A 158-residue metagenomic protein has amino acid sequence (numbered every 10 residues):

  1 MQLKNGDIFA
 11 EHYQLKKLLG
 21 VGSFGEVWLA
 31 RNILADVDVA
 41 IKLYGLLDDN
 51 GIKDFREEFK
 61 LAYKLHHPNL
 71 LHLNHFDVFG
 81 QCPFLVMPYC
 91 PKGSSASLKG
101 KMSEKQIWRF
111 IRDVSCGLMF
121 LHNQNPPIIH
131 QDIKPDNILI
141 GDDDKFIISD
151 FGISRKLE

Functional and structural regions predicted by a protein language model:
E26: Conserved N-lobe ATP-binding subsite of Hanks-type protein kinase domains, especially the beta3 VAIK lysine
R31-D38: Conserved N-lobe loop of protein kinases adjacent to the ATP-binding glycine-rich P-loop
G45, D49-K64: AlphaC helix of the eukaryotic protein kinase fold
F76: Activation-segment/catalytic-loop signature of the eukaryotic protein kinase fold
G80-S94: Conserved short submotifs of the Hanks-type protein kinase catalytic core that shape the nucleotide-binding pocket
F110-I111: Activation segment signature within eukaryotic-like protein kinase domains
H122-I140: Catalytic-loop of the protein kinase fold
